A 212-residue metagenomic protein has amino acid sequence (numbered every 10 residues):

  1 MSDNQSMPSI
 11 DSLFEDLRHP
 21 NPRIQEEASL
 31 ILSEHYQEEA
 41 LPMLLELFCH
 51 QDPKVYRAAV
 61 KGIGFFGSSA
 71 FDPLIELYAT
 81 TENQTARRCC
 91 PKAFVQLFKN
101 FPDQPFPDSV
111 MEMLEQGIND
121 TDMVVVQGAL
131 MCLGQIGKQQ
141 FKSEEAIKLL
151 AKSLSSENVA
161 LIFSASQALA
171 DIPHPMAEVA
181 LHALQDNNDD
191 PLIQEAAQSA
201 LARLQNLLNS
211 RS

Functional and structural regions predicted by a protein language model:
M1-S6, R23-Q37, E46, Y56-S68 (+5 more regions): Structural detector for internal amphipathic alpha-helices that build alpha-solenoid repeat scaffolds
D3-D16, Q37-F48, S68-T80, N100-G117 (+3 more regions): Amphipathic alpha-helical scaffolding segments comprising HEAT/armadillo-like alpha-solenoid repeats
E15-R23, F48-K54, A79-T85, I118-V124 (+2 more regions): Short coil turns that connect the paired helices of HEAT/ARM alpha-solenoid repeats
V110-C132: Short, structured interface segments that constitute the first stable element of a domain
